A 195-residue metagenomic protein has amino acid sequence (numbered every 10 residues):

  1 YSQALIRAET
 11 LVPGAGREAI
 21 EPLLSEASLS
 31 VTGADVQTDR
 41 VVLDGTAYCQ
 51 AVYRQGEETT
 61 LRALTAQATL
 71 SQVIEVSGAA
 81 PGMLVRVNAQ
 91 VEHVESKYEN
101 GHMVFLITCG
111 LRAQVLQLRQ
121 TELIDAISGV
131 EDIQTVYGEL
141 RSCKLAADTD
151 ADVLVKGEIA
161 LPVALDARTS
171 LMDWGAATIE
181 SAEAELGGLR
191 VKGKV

Functional and structural regions predicted by a protein language model:
Y1-K194: Viral structural modules
